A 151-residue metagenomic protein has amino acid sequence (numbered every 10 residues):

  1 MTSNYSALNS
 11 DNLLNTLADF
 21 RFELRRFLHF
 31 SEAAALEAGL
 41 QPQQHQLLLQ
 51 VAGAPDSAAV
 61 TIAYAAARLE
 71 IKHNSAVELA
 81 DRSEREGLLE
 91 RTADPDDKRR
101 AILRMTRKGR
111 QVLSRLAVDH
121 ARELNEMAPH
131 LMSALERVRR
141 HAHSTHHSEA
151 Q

Functional and structural regions predicted by a protein language model:
M1-A38, E86-L88, A150-Q151: N-terminal leader segment of winged-helix/HTH proteins
M1-D11, V118, R122, P129-Q151: C-terminal regulatory/oligomerization modules of transcriptional regulators
D19, R26, Q46-Q50, Q111: Pre-recognition alpha-helix immediately N-terminal to the DNA-recognition helix within helix-turn-helix or winged-helix
H29-K72: N-terminal helix-turn-helix DNA-binding core of bacterial DNA-binding proteins
I62, A80-D81: Short, hydrophobic-biased segments on the C-terminal half of alpha helices that form "recognition helices"
D81-R139: Charged, amphipathic alpha-helical coiled-coil/dimerization segments
